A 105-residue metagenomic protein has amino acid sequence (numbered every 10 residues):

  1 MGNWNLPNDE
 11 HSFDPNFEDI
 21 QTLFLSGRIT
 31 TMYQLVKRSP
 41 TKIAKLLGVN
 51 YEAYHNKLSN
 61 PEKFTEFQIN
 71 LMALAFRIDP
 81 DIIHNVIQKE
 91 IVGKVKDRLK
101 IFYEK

Functional and structural regions predicted by a protein language model:
G2-N3, G93-K105: Short acidic DE-rich linear segments
G2-R38: A short, Lys/Arg-rich alpha-helix, primarily the initiator
W4, F67-I82: DNA major-groove recognition helix of helix-turn-helix/homeodomain DNA-binding modules
S39-A44, M72: Short alpha-helical "recognition helix" segments of helix-turn-helix
T41, E52, D81: Key DNA-contact positions within bacterial/archaeal DNA-binding proteins
L47-F64: Recognition helix of helix-turn-helix/homeodomain-like DNA-binding domains that insert into the DNA major groove
R77-D97: Short C-terminal boundary/hinge segments that cap the last helix of small helical domains
